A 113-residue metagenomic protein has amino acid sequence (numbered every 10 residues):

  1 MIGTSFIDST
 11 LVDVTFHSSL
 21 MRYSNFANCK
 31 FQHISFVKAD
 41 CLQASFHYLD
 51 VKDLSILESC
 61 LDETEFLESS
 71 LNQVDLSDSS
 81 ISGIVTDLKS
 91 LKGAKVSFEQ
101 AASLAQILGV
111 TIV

Functional and structural regions predicted by a protein language model:
M1-V113: Tandem repeat scaffolds
